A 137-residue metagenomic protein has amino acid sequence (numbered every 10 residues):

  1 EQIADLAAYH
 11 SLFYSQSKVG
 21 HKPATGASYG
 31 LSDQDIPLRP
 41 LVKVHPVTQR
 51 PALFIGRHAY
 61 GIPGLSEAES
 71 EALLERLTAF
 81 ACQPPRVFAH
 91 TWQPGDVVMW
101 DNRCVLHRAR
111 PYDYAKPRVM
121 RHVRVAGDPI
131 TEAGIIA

Functional and structural regions predicted by a protein language model:
E1-V97, N102-A137: Non-heme Fe(II) oxygenase catalytic core, chiefly the N-lobe of the double-stranded beta-helix
